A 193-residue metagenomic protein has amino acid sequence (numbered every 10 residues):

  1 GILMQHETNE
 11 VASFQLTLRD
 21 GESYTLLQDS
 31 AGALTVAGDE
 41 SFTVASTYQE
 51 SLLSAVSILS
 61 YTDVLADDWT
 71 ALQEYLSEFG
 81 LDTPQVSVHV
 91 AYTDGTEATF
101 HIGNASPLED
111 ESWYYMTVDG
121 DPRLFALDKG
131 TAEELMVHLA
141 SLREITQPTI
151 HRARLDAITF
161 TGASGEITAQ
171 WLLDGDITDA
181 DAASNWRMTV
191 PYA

Functional and structural regions predicted by a protein language model:
G1-A193: A short-motif feature that recognizes glycine-rich, charge-decorated loops that bind or process nucleotide phosphates
